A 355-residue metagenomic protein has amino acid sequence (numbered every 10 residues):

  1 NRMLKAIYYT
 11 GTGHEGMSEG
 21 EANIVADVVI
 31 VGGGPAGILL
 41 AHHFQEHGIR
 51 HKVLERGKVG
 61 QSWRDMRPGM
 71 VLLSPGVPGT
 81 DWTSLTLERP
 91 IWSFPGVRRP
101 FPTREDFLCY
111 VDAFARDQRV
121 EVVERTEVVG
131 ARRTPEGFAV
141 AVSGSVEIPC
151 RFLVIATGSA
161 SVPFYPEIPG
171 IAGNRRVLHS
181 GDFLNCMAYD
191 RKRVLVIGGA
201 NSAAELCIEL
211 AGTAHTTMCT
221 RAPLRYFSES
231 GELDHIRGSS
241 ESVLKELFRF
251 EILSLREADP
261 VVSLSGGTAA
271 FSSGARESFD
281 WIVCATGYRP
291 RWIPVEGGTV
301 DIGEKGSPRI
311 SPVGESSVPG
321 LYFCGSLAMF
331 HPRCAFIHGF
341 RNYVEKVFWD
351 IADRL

Functional and structural regions predicted by a protein language model:
L4-I7, G11, S18-G33, L39-G60 (+1 more regions): Flavin (primarily FAD) cofactor-binding/catalytic cores of flavoenzymes
R67-S93, D234-S254: N-terminal glycine-rich dinucleotide-binding loop that anchors FAD/FMN and/or NAD(P) in oxidoreductases
T80-D112: Conserved N-terminal/central alpha/beta ligand/cofactor-binding core
